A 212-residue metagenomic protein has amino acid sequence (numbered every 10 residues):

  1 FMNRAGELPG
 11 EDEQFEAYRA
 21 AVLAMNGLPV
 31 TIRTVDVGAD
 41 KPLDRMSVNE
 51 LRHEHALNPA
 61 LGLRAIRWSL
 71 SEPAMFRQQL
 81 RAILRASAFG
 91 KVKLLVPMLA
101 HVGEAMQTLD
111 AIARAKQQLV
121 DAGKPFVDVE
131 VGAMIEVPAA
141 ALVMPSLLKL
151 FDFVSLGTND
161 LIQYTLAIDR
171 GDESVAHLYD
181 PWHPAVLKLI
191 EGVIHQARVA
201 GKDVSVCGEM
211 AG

Functional and structural regions predicted by a protein language model:
F1-G212: Conserved alpha/beta-domain cores
